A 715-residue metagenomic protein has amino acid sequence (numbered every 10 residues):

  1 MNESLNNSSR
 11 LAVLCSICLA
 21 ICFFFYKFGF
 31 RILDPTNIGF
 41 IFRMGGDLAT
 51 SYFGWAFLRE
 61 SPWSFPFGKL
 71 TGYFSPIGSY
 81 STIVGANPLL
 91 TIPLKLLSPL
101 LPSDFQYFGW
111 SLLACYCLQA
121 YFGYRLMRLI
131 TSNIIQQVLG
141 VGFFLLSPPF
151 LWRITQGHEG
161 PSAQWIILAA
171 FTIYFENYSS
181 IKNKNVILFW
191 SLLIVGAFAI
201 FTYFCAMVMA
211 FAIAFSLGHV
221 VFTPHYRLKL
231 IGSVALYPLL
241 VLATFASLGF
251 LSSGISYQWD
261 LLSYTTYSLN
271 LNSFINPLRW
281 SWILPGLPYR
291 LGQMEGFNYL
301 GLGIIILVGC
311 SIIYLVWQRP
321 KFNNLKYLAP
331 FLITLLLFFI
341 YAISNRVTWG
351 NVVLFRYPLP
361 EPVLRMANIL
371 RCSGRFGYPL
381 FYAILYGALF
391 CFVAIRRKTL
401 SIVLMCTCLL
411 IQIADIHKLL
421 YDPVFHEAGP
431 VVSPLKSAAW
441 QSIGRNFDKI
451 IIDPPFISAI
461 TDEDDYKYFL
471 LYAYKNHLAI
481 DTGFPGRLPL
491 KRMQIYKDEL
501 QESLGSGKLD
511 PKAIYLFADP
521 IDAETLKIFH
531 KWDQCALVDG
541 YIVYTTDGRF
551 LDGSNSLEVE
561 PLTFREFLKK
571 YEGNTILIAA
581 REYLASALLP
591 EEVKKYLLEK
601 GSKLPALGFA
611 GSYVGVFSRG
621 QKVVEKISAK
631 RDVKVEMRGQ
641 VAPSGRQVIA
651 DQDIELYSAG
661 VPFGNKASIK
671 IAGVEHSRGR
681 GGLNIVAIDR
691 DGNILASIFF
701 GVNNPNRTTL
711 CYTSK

Functional and structural regions predicted by a protein language model:
M1-D34, S233-P238, V316-T334: Start-transfer (signal-anchor) and selected internal transmembrane alpha helices of multi-pass inner/ER membrane
N2-S4, Y174, A206-L239, S311-N323: Perimembrane helix-loop-helix junctions
F23-L118, S147-P148, P277-W280: Membrane-interface coil-to-helix junctions
G45, L240, T244-Y314: Periplasmic/ER-lumenal interhelical loops and adjacent helix-loop junctions in multi-pass membrane proteins
I83-N87, Q106-Y116, F143-T172, A199-F204 (+2 more regions): Membrane-interface micro-motifs in multi-pass membrane enzymes
L113, C117-L126, Q136-Y178, N183-H219 (+2 more regions): Membrane-embedded helix bundles of polyisoprenyl
I416-V559: Extracytoplasmic
E558-K715: Short acidic-hydrophobic catalytic motif
